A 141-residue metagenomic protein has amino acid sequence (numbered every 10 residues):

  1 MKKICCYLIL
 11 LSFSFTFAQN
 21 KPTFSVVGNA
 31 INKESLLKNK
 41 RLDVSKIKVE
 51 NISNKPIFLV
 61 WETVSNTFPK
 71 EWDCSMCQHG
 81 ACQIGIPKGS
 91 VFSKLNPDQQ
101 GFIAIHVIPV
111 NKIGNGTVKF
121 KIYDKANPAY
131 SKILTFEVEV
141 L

Functional and structural regions predicted by a protein language model:
M1-T23: Bacterial Sec-dependent N-terminal signal peptides
Q19-N54: Beta-sheet-dominated interaction scaffolds and their linkers
D43-S45, S93-H106: Short Pro-Gly-centered flexible turn/kink motifs
K48-V49, T63, V107, I122: Hydrophobic beta-strand positions in extracellular immunoglobulin-like domains
N54-Q100: Surface-exposed binding patches on compact interaction domains or structured appendages
I108-I113: Short, surface-exposed loop/turn segments at beta-strand-coil junctions that are enriched for proline with nearby
G114-A126: A short beta-strand micro-motif common to beta-rich folds, especially ectodomain repeats
S131-V140: C-terminal edge beta-strand
